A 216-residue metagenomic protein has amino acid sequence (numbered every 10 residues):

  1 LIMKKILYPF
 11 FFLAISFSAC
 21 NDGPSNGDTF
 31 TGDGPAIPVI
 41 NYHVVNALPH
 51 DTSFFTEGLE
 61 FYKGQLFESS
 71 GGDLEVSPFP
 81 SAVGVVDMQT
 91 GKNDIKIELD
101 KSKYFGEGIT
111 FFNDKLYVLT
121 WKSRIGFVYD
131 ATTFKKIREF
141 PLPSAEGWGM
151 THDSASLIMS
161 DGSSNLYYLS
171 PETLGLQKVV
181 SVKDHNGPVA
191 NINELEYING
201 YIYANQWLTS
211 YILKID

Functional and structural regions predicted by a protein language model:
S16-A19: C-terminal motif of bacterial Sec signal peptides marking the signal peptidase cleavage site
G32-S53, Q89-D94: A short helix->beta-strand "capping" segment at the edge of beta-propeller domains
V44-P49, K92-L99, K135-P141, K178-G187: A short beta-strand motif characteristic of beta-propeller blades
V45-A82, E98-T110: Beta-strand-rich domains and repeat architectures in extracellular enzymes and scaffolds, especially beta-propellers
T52-K63, S102-N113, P143-S156, N186-G200: Beta-rich, blade/repeat-based domains predominating in secreted/periplasmic proteins but also intracellular
E68-S77, L116-S123, M159-S163, A204-L208: Conserved beta-strand positions in repeat-built beta-propeller and related beta-rich domains
V86-G91, D130-F134, P171-L174, D216: Short loop/turn segments that connect beta-strands within beta-propeller blades
G91-W121, I125-F127, K136-E146: Blade-loop segments of beta-propeller domains
